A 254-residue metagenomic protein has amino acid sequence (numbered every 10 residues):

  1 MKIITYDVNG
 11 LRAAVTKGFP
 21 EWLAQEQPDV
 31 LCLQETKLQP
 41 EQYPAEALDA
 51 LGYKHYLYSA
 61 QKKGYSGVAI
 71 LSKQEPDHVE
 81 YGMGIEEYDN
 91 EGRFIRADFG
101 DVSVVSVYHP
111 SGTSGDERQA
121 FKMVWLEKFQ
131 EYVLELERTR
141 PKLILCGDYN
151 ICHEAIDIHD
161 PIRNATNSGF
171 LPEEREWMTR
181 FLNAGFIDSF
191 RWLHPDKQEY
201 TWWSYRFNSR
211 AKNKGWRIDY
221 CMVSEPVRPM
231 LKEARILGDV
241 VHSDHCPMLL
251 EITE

Functional and structural regions predicted by a protein language model:
M1-N9, D101-T113, C146: Active-site-proximal beta-strand elements of phosphoester/diester hydrolases
M1-V15, E21-W22, E26, P40-Y56: Internal alpha/beta domain cores that form substrate/cofactor-binding pockets in large enzymes and binding proteins
Y6-D7, L23-E41, V104, V133-A155 (+4 more regions): Active-site beta-strand/loop signature of hydrolases that rely on acidic residues for catalysis
T36-Q39, A45-G112: Structured beta-strand-rich core segments of catalytic domains in phosphoester-bond hydrolases
L51-K54, E127-K214, I218: Metal-dependent phosphoesterases centered on the DNase I-like endonuclease/exonuclease/phosphatase
K63-H78, S209-P229: Conserved beta strand-loop-helix elements of the APE1-like EEP
K73, A97-G100, S224-E225, S243 (+1 more regions): Active-site beta-strand termini and strand-to-loop segments that position acidic
G84-I85, P110-L126, I162-T166: Surface-exposed cleft-lining segments at the edges of enzyme active sites
